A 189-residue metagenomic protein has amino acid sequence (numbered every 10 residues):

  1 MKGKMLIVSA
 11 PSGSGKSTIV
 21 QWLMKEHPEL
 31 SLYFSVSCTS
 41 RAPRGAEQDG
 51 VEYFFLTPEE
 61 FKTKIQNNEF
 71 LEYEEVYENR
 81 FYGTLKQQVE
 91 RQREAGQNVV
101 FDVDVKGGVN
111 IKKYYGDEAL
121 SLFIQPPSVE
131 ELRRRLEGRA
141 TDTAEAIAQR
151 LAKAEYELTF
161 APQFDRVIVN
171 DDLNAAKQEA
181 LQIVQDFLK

Functional and structural regions predicted by a protein language model:
S9-P11: P-loop (Walker A) phosphate-binding loop of NTP-binding proteins
S14: ATP-binding Walker
S17: Walker A/P-loop
K25-F34: Post-Walker A helix-loop "phosphate-sensing" segment adjacent to the P-loop in P-loop NTPases
S37-V99, K106-V109: ATP-dependent small-molecule kinase phosphotransfer cores that center on conserved nucleotide phosphate-binding segments
V99-D104, Y114-G138: Conserved phosphate-donor/acceptor-positioning beta-strand/loop module used by diverse small-molecule
R134-D142, Y156-K189: NTP-dependent small-molecule kinase module
